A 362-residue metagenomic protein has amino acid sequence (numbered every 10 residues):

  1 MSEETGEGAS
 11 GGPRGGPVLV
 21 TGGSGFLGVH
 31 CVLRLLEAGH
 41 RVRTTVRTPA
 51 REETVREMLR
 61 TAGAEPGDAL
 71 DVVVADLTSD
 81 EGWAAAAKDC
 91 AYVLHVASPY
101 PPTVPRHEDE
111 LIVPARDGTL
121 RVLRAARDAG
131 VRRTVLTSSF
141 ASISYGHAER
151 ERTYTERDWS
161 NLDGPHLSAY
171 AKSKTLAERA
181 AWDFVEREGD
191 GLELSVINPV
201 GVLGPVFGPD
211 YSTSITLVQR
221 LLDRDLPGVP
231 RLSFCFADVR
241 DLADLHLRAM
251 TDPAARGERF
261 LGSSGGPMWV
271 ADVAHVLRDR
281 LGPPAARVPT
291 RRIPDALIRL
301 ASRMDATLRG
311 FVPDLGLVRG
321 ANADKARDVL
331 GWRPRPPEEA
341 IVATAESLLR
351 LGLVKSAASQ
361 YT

Functional and structural regions predicted by a protein language model:
G16-H40, T45: N-terminal Rossmann NAD(P)H-binding glycine-rich loop of SDR-like oxidoreductase domains
P49-A50, R60-D117: NAD(P)H-binding glycine-rich loop region in Rossmannoid oxidoreductase-like domains and their noncatalytic homologs
H95, P99, T103-Y170: Conserved Rossmann-fold NAD(P)-dependent oxidoreductase catalytic core, especially the SDR/UDP-sugar
V104-P105, N161-L167, V202, P209 (+3 more regions): A conserved pocket-lining segment of Rossmann-fold NAD(P)-dependent short-chain dehydrogenase/reductase
P165-L194: Active-site Tyr-X1-5-Lys
E188-L192, G204-L217, A249-F260, P284: Glycine/proline-rich active-site loop of Rossmann-fold NAD(P)-dependent oxidoreductases
L245-G310, D328, P337-T362: Mid/C-terminal beta-alpha module of Rossmann-like enzyme folds, strongest in SDR-family dehydrogenases/epimerases
